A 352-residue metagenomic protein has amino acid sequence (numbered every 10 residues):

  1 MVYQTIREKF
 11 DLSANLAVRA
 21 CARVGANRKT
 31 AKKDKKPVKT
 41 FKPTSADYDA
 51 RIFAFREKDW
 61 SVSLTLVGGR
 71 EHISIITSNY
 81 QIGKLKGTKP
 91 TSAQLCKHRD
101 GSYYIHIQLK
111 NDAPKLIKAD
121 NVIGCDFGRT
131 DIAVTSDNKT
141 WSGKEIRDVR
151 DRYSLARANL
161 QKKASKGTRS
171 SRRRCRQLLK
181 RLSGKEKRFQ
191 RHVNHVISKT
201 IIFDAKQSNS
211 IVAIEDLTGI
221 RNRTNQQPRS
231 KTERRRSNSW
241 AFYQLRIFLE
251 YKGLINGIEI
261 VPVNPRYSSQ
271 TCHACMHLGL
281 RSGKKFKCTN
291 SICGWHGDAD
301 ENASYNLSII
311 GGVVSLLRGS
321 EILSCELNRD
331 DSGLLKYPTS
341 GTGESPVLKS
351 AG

Functional and structural regions predicted by a protein language model:
M1, S13, S78-N79, G143 (+2 more regions): Helix N-terminus capping/helix-initiation residues
V2-H98, R235, S239: Acidic carboxylate diad motif detector
K84-K86, R99-G352: Positively charged, helix-rich recognition surfaces that bind polyanionic ligands
